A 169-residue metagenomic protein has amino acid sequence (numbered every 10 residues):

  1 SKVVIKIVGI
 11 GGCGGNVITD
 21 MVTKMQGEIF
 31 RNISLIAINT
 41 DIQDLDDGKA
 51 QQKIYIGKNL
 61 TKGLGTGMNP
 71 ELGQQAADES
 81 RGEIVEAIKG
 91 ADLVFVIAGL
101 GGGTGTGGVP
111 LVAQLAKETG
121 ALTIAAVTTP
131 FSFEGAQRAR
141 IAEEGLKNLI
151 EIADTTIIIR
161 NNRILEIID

Functional and structural regions predicted by a protein language model:
S1-D169: Tubulin/FtsZ superfamily GTPase core signature
